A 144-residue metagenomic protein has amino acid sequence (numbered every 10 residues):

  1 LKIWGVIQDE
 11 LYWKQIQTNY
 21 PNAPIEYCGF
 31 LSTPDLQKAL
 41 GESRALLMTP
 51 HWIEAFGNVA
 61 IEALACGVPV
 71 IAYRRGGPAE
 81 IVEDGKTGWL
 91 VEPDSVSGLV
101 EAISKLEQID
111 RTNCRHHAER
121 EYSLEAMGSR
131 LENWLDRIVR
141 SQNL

Functional and structural regions predicted by a protein language model:
G5, W13-P34, K38: Nucleotide-activated donor-binding/catalytic signature segment of Leloir-type glycosyltransferases, i.e., the conserved
L36-Q37, A55-F56, G76-I81, S97: Short glycine/proline-enriched, acidic/aromatic patches that form the donor-sugar handling elements
Q37, A60-A65, A79-E80, K86: Short alpha-helical segment that forms part of, or immediately flanks, the ligand-binding pocket in carbohydrate-active
G41-A55, V68: Acidic donor-binding loop of glycosyltransferase active sites
T49-H51, G67, R74-R75, G85 (+1 more regions): Nucleotide-sugar donor-binding loop of glycosyltransferases
A79-K105: Change "using UDP/GDP/dTDP sugars" to "using nucleotide sugars
G98, Q108-L124: A short, well-ordered alpha-helix in the C-terminal region of glycosyltransferases
L124-L144: C-terminal alpha-helical cap of glycosyltransferases
